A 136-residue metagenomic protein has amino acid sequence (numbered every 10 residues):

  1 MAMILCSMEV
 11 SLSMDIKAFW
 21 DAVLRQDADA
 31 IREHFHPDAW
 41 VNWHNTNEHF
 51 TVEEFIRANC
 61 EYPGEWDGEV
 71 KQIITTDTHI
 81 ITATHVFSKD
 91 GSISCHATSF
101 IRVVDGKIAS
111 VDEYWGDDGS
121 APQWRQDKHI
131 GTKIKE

Functional and structural regions predicted by a protein language model:
A2-E136: C-terminal and inter-domain tail/linker signature
